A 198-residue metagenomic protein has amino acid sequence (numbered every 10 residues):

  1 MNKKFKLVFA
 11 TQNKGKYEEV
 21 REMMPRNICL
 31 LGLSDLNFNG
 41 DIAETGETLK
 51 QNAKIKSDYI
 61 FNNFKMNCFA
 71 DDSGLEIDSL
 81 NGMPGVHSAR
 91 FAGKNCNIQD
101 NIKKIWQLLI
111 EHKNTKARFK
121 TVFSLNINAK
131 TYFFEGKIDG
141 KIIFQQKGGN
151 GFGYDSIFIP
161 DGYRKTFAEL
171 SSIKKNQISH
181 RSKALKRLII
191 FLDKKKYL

Functional and structural regions predicted by a protein language model:
N2-A10, K14-L198: Anionic-ligand binding patches
